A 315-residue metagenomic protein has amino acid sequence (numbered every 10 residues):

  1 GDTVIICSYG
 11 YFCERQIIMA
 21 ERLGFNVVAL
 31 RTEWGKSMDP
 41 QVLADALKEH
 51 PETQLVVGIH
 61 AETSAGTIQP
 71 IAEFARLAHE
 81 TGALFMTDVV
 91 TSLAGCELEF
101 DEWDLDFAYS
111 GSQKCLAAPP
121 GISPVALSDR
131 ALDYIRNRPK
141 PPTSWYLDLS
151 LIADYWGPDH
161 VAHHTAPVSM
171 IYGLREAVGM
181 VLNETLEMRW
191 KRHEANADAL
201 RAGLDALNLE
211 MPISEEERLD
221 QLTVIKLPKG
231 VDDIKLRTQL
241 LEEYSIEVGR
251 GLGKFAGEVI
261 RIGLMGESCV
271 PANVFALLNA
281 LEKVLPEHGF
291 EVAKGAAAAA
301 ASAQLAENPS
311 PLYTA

Functional and structural regions predicted by a protein language model:
G1-E14: Conserved PLP-anchoring active-site segment centered on the Schiff-base-forming lysine
M38-A94, F107: Active-site phosphate-binding strand-loop segment of PLP-dependent enzymes
D101-Q113: Conserved active-site segment immediately N-terminal to the catalytic lysine that forms the internal aldimine
Q113-A202, A206, A315: Active-site C-terminal subdomain of aminotransferase-like
E184-R192, A206-E215, G251-G253, H288-A299: Flexible, glycine/charged-enriched surface loops at secondary-structure junctions
E210-E243: Conserved PLP-binding catalytic core of the aspartate aminotransferase-like
K254, E258-A315: PLP-dependent enzyme catalytic core of the Aspartate aminotransferase-like
